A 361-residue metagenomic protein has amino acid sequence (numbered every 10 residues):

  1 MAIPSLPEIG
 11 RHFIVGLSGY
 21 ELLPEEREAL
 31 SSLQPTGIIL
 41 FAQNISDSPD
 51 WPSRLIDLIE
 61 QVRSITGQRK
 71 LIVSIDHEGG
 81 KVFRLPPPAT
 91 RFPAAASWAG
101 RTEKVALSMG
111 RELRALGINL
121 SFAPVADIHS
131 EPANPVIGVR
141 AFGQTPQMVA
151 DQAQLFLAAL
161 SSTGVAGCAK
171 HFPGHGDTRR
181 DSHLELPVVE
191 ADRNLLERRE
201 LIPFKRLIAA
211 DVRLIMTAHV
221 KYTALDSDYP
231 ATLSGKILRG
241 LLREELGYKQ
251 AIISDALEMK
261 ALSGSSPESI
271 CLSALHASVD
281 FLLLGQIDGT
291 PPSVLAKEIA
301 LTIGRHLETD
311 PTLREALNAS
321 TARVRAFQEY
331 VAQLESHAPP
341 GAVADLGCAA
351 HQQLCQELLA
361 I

Functional and structural regions predicted by a protein language model:
M1-T36, E244, S263-I361: Preference for extracellular/luminal or secreted protein segments
P7, I59-G67, G110, R114 (+3 more regions): Surface-exposed amphipathic alpha-helices with a cationic face
I9-R11, T36, G67-L71, G117-N119 (+5 more regions): Short, well-ordered coil/turn segments that N-cap beta-strands
S18-E21, N194-I208, A231-L238, L242 (+1 more regions): A general structural motif
E26, P203, L207, D211 (+2 more regions): Domain-core and long-helix interface of multi-subunit machines
R27, G110, A153, L157 (+2 more regions): Generic hydrophobic/aromatic pocket-lining and core-packing "Φ" positions
Q34-V149, H171, D177-V189, A218-A231 (+2 more regions): Enzymes and membrane/adaptor proteins characterized by extended Gly/Ser/Thr/Asp/Glu-rich, aromatic-dotted
V149-A169, P173, R179-S182, D192-L214: Phosphate/pyrophosphate-binding betaalpha-module
